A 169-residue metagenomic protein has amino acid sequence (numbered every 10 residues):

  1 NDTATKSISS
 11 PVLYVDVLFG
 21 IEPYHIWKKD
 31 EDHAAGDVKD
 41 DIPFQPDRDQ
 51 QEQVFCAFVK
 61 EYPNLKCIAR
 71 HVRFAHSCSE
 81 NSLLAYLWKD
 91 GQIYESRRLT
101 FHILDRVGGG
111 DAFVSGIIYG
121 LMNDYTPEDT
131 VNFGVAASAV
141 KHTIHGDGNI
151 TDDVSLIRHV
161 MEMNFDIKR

Functional and structural regions predicted by a protein language model:
N1-G91: Conserved phosphate/ATP/ADP-binding segment of small-molecule kinases
L84-A85, Y94-T100: A beta-strand-loop signature enriched in Asp, Gly, Thr, and Trp that corresponds to the sialidase/neuraminidase Asp-box
R97-M163, I167: Conserved post-catalytic alpha-helical subdomain immediately downstream of the catalytic base and nucleotide-binding
